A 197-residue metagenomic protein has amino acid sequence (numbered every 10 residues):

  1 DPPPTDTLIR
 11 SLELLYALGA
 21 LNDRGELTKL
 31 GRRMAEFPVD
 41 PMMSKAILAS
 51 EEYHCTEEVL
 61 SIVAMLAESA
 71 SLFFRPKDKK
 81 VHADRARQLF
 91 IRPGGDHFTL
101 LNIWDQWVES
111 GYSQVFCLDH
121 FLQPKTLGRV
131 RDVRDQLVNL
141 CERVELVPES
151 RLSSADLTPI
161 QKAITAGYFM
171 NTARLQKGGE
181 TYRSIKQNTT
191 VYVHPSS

Functional and structural regions predicted by a protein language model:
D1-S197: Second RecA-like catalytic domain
